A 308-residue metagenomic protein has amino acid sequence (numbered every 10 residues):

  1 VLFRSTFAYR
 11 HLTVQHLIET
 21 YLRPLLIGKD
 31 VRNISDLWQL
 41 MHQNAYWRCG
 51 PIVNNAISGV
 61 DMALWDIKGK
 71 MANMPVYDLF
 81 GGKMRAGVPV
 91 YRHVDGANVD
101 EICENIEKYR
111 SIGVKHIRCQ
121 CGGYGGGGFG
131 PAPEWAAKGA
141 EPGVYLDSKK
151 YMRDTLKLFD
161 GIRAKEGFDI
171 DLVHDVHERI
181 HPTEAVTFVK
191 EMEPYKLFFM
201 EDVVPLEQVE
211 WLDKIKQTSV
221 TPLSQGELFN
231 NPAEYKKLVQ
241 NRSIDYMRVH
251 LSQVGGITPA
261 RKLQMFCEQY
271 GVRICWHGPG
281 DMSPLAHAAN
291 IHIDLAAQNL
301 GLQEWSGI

Functional and structural regions predicted by a protein language model:
F3-M71: Metal- or metallocofactor-binding catalytic centers and their adjacent structured scaffolds across diverse enzyme
L22, V60, N73, I117 (+5 more regions): Conserved, mostly hydrophobic/aromatic
N33, M71, P89, H93 (+3 more regions): Ligand-binding pocket scaffold of soluble enzyme catalytic domains
M41, K70, M74-G87: N-terminal amphipathic alpha-helix/helix-capping segment at the start of soluble metabolic enzymes
A63-A72, C103, E107-S111: Alpha-helical scaffold segments that flank or form the walls of functional sites
P75, P89, D171, P222 (+1 more regions): Proline-centered loop/turn at the N-terminus of a beta-strand
G87-K214, T218: Metal-dependent enolase-superfamily TIM-barrel catalytic cores that perform enediolate-based chemistry
K190, K196-F199, V204-I308: Shared catalytic-loop signature of beta/alpha-barrel
